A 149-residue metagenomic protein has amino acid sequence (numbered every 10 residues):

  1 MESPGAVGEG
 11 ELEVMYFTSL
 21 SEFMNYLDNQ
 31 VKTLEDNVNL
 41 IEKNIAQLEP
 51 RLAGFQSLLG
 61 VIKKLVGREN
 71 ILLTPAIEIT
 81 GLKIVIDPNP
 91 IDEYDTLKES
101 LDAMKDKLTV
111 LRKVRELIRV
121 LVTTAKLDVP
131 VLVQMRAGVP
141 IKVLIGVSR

Functional and structural regions predicted by a protein language model:
E2-N39: Short, charge-rich amphipathic alpha-helices with coiled-coil/heptad character
G5-A6, L12-E13, R68, L72-A76 (+1 more regions): Short, flexible segments with low predicted structural confidence
G8-E9, M15-Y16, E78, V85-I86 (+1 more regions): Short secondary-structure boundary micro-motifs
S21, G146-R149: Short, surface-exposed, low-complexity cationic segments
N29-K32, D36-A46, P50, D95 (+3 more regions): Heptad-repeat alpha-helical rod positions in long coiled-coil/spectrin-like domains
N37-E78: Extended alpha-helical coiled-coil "stalk/arm" regions that act as elongated linkers or oligomerization scaffolds
G54-L65, D92-K142, V147: Coiled-coil termination/hinge junctions
L73-S100: Short, glycine/alanine-rich amphipathic alpha-helical segment that often forms an alpha-turn-alpha hairpin
